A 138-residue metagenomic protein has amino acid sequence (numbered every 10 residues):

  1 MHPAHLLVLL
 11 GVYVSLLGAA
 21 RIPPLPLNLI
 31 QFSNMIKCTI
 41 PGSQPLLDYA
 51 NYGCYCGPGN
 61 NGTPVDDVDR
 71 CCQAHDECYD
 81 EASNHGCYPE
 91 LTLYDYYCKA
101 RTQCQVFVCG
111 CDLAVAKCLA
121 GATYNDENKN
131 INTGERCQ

Functional and structural regions predicted by a protein language model:
H2-Q138: Extended terminal accessory/targeting regions
